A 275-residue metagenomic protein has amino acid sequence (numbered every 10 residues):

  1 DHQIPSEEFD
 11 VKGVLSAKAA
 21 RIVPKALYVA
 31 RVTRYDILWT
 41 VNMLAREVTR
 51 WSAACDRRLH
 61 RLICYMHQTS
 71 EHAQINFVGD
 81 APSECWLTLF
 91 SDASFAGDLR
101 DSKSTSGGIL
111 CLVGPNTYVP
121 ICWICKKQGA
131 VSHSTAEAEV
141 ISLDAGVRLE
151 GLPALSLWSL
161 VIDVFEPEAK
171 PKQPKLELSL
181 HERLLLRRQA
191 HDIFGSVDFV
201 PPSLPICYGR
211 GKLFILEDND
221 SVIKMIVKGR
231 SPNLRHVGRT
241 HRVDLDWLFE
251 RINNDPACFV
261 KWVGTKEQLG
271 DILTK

Functional and structural regions predicted by a protein language model:
D1-Q74, G264: C-terminal reverse transcriptase regions that engage the nucleic-acid substrate
V14-A19, T33, W51-A54, P82-S83 (+4 more regions): Secondary-structure capping and boundary motifs in well-ordered enzyme cores
L15, A26-L27, Q74-V78, F95-L99 (+3 more regions): Generic recognition of flexible, low-complexity loop/linker segments
R34, T40, G107-L110, G270-T274: Short, conserved catalytic/metal-binding micro-motifs enriched in Asp/Glu and His
T40, D98-R100, K224-M225, D271: Short helix/loop capping segments that flank catalytic or ligand/cofactor-binding pockets
E47-R50, G129-K275: RNase H-like nuclease module associated with reverse transcription
C64-S94, F194-P205, G209: Structured nucleic-acid-interacting core domains from mobile-element enzymes and related host factors, especially RNase
W86-A136, V243: RNase H-like nuclease fold core
